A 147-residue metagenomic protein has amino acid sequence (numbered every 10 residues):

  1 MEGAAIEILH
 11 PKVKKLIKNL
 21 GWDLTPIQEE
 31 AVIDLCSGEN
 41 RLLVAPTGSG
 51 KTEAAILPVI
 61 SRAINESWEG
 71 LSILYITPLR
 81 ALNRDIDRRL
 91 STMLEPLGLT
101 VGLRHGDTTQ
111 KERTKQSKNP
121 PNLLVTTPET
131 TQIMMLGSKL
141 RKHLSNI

Functional and structural regions predicted by a protein language model:
E2-I147: Conserved P-loop/Walker A NTP-binding site and adjacent catalytic elements of P-loop NTPases
